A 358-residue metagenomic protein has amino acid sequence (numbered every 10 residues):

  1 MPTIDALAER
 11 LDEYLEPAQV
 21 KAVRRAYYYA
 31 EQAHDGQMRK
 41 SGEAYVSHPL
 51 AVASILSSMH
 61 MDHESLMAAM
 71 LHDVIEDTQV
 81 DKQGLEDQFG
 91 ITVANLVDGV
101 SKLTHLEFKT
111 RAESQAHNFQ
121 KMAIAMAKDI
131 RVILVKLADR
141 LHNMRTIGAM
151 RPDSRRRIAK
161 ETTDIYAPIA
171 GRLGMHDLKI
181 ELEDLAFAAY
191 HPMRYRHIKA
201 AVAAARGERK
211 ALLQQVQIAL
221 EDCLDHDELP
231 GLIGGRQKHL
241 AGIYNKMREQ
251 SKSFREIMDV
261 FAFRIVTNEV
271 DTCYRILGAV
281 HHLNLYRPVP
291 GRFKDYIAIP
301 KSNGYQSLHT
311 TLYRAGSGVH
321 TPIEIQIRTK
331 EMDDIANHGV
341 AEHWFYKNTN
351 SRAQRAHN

Functional and structural regions predicted by a protein language model:
M1-L15: Short, contiguous pre-domain boundary segments
E16, G42, I75, A112 (+6 more regions): Hydrophobic alpha-helical scaffolding
Y45, G84, L106-E107, S114-Q120 (+1 more regions): Phosphate/adenylate-binding "loop-and-lid" substructures adjacent to NTP/NAD/dNTP-binding pockets in NTP-dependent
Y45-A201: Divalent metal-dependent catalytic cores for phosphoryl transfer on phosphate-bearing substrates
M59-H63, I91, A127-I130, T163 (+8 more regions): Short flexible coil/turn linkers enriched for glycine and charged/polar residues that connect secondary-structure
Q79, E107-A112, T146-A149, I243-M247 (+2 more regions): Short acidic, glycine/serine/threonine-rich loops at helix termini
N245-N358: Long beta-strand-rich cores associated with HINT superfamily self-processing modules
